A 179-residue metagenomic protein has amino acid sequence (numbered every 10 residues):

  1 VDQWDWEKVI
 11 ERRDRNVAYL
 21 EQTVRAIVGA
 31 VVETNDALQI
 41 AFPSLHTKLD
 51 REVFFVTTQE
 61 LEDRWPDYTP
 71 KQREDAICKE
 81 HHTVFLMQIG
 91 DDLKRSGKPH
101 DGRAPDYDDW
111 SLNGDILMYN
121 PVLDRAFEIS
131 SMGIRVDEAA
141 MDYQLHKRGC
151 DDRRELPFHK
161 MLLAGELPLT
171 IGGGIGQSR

Functional and structural regions predicted by a protein language model:
V1-E11: Class II aminoacyl-tRNA synthetase-like tRNA-binding/catalytic domains
I10-A18: Inter-helical turn/loop segments and adjacent helix faces that build the functional surface of alpha-helical bundle
E11, V32, D91: Residue-level marker of positions within ordered structural domains that often coincide with functionally constrained
Y19-A37: Compact, glycine/acidic-enriched structural inserts
V32-Y68: Alpha-helical scaffold segments that mediate packing/assembly in large oligomeric complexes
T58-R179: A translation/RNA-centric and nucleic-acid-associated enzymatic feature enriched in Class II aminoacyl-tRNA synthetases
